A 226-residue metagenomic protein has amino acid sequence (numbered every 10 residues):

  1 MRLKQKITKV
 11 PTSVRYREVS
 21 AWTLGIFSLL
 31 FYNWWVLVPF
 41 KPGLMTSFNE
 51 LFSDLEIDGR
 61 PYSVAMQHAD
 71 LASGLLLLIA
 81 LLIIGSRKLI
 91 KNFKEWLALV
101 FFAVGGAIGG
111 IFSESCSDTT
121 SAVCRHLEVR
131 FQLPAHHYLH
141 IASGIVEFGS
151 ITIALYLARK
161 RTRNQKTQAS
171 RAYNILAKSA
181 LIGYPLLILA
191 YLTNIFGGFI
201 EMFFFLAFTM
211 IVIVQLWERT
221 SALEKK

Functional and structural regions predicted by a protein language model:
M1-R15: Short, Lys/Arg-rich, polar N-terminal cytosolic tail immediately upstream of the first transmembrane signal-anchor
Y16-F40: N-terminal signal-anchor transmembrane alpha helix
R17-G25, K88-V104, S170-A177: Interfacial segments of alpha-helical transmembrane regions
T46-P61, L127-E128: Perimembrane loop-to-helix junctions flanking transmembrane segments
L55-L75: Interfacial helix-start motif at the membrane-water boundary
I83-E95, K160-A172, S221-E224: Membrane-interface helix-boundary motifs at transmembrane edges
I108-A158: Membrane-proximal helix-loop-helix units in multi-pass membrane proteins
S179-K226: C-terminal transmembrane-bundle signature of multipass membrane proteins, characterized by strong activation on
